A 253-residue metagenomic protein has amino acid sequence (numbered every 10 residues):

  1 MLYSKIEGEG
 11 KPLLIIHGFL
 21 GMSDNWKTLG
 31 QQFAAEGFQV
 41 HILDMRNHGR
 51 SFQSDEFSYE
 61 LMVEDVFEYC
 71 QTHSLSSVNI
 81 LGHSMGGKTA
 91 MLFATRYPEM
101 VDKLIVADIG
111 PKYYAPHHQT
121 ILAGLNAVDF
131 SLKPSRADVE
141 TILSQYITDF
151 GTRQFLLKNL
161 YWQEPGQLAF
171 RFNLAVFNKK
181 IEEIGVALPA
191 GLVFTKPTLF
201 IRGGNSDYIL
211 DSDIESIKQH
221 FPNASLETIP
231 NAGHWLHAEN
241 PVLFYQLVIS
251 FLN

Functional and structural regions predicted by a protein language model:
M1-L14, A35-F38, L75-S76, E182 (+2 more regions): Alpha/beta-hydrolase fold catalytic core
G10, G18-G21: Active-site glycine-rich loops that stabilize anionic/oxyanionic intermediates across multiple enzyme folds
L20-T28: Serine-hydrolase catalytic-loop signature spanning alpha/beta hydrolases and amidase-signature enzymes
K27-G30, A35, Q39-L81, Q246: Active-site loop/oxyanion-hole signature of alpha/beta-hydrolase fold enzymes
L92-T95, D102-P134: Flexible "cap/lid" loop of the alpha/beta hydrolase fold
S131-L188: Conserved alpha/beta-hydrolase catalytic His-Asp/Glu region
P165-H220, S225-T228: Conserved serine/cysteine hydrolase catalytic core
A232-P241, Y245: Catalytic histidine-centered segment of alpha/beta-hydrolase-like enzymes
